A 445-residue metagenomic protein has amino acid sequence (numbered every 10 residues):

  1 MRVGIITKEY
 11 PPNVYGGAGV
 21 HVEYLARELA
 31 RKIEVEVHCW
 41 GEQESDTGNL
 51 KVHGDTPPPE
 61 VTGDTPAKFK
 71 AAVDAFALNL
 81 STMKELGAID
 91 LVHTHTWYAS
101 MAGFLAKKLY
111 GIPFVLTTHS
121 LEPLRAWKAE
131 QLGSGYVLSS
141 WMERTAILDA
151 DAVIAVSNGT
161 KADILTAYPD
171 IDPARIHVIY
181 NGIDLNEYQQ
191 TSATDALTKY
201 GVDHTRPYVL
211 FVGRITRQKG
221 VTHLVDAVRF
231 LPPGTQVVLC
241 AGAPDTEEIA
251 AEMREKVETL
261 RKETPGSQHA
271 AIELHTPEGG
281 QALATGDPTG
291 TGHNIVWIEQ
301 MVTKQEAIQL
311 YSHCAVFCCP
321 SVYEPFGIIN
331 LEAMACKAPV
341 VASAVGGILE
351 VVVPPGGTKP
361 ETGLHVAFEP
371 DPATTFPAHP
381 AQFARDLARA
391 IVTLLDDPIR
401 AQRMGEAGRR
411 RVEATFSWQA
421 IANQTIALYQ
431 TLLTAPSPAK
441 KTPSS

Functional and structural regions predicted by a protein language model:
M1-D46, S437, K441, S445: N-terminal subdomain of nucleotide-sugar transferases
V20, P207, F211, T216-F230 (+1 more regions): A conserved mid-protein helix/loop that constitutes part of the nucleotide-sugar donor-binding site
G159, G182: Carbohydrate-associated surface elements
Q189-V202: A short helix/loop element that forms part of the nucleotide-sugar donor recognition site in Leloir-type
A241, A250-Q305: Nucleotide-activated donor-binding/catalytic signature segment of Leloir-type glycosyltransferases, i.e., the conserved
Q309-C314: Short alpha-helical donor nucleotide-sugar binding micro-motif in glycosyltransferases
V316, P339-A342, V352-V353: Short hydrophobic beta-strand element within catalytic cores of glycosyltransferases and related nucleotide-activated
V322: Aromatic "clamp/platform" in nucleotide-sugar-dependent glycosyltransferases that forms part of the donor/acceptor
